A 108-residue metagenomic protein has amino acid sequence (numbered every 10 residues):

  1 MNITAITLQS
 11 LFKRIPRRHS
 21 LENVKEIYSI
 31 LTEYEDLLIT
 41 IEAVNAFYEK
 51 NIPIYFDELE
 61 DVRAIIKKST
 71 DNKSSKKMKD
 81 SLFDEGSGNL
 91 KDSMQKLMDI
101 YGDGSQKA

Functional and structural regions predicted by a protein language model:
M1-I6, L21-Y28, E49-P53, K73 (+2 more regions): Alpha-solenoid helical-repeat scaffolds
M1-L37, K91-M94: Short terminal alpha-helical segments
I3, T7-K13, E58-K77: Short cationic/low-complexity microdomains
Q9-P16, L37, I41-V44, Y48 (+2 more regions): Generic, low-specificity signal for short hydrophobic/alpha-helical stretches with a mild N-terminal bias, encompassing
R18-K67: Amphipathic alpha-helical interaction modules
A64-A108: Amphipathic alpha-helical binding modules
